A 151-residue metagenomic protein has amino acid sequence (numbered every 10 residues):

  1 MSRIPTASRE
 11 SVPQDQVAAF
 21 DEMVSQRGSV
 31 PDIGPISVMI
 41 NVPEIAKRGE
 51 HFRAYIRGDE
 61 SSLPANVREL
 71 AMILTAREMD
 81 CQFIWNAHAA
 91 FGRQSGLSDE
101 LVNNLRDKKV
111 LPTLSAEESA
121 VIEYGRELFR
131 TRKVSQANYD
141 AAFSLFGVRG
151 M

Functional and structural regions predicted by a protein language model:
M1-S62: Mobile cap/lid helix-loop segments that border enzyme active or cofactor-binding sites and regulate substrate access
M39, G49-R53, L70-T75, L105-R106 (+1 more regions): Short alpha-helical scaffolding segments that buttress acidic/His motifs in well-ordered protein cores
R48, E69-L70, T75-S95, D99: Conserved alpha-helical segments that form or flank metal/cofactor-binding pockets of metalloenzymes
L63-A71, M151: Alpha-helical scaffolds flanking conserved acidic
A89-S115: Histidine/lysine/aspartate-rich catalytic loop segments that bind and position anionic ligands
L111-Y139, F143: Strongly charged, low-complexity linkers/loops
G147-V148: Transmembrane-helix boundary/entry motifs in multi-pass membrane transporters
